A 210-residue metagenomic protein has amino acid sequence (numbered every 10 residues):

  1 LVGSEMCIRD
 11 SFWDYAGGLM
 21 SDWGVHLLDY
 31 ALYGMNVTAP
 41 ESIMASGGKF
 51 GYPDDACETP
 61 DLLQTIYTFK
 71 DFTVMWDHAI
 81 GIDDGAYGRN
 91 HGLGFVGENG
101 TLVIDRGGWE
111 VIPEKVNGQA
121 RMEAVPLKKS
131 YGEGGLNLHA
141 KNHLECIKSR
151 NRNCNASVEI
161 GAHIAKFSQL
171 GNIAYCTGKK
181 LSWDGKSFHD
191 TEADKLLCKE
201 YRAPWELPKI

Functional and structural regions predicted by a protein language model:
L1-I8: Short, small-residue-biased leader/transition segments that mark boundaries at the very start of proteins
Y15-P40, M44, G51-D55, D61-L62 (+1 more regions): C-terminal helical cap and adjacent loop that interface with cofactors, partners, or active-site loops
T65: Residues forming the flavin
F69-T73, N99: Glycine-centered tight beta-turn/hairpin loop motif at sheet-sheet or coil-to-beta transitions
T73-M75, K180: Well-ordered beta-strand positions in beta-sheet-rich domains
W76-G81: Flexible, glycine/threonine-enriched loop-and-boundary segments that flank and lead into catalytic domains of large
